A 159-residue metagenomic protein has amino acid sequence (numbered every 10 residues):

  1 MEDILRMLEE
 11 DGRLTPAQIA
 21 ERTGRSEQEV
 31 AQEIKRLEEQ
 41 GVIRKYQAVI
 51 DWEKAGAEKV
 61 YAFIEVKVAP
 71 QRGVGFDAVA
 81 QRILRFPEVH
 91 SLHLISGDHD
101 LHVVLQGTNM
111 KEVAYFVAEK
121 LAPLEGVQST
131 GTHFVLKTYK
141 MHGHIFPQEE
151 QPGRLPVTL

Functional and structural regions predicted by a protein language model:
M1-L159: A compositional/biophysical signature of low hydrophobicity enriched in polar/charged and small residues
